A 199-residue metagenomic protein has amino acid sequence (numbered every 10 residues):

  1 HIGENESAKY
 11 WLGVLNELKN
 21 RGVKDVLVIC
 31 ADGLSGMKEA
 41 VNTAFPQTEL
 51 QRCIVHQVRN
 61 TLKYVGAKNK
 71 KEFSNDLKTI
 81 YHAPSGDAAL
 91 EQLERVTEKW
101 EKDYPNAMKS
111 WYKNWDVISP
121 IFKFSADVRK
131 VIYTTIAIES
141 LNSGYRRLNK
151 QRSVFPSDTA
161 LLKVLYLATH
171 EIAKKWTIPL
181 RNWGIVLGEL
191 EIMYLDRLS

Functional and structural regions predicted by a protein language model:
H1-A31, S35, E39, A44-Q47 (+2 more regions): RNase H-like nuclease fold core
G3-S7, I29, L50-C53, V65-N69 (+3 more regions): A generic short alpha-helical patch detector that favors 3-5-residue windows in or near N-terminal regions
E4, K19-G22, C30, G66 (+4 more regions): Flexible interhelical turns and helix-capping residues at alpha-helix boundaries within structured domains
E6-Y10, C53, S85, S157: Intrinsic-disorder/low-complexity, polar/charged segments
E17-R21, A40, A44, D76 (+2 more regions): Mid-sequence acidic-hydrophobic segments that form the walls of catalytic/ligand-binding cavities or oligomerization
R21-V26, T48-E49, I80-P84, R152: Short, polar/flexible loop-turn hinges at active-site or ligand-entry regions and domain interfaces
V28-S35, A40-D76: Conserved beta-strand -> loop -> alpha-helix junction used to position metal-binding or nucleic-acid-contacting
T79-S199: Acidic/histidine-rich catalytic cores and adjacent linkers of DNA breakage/strand-transfer/modification proteins
